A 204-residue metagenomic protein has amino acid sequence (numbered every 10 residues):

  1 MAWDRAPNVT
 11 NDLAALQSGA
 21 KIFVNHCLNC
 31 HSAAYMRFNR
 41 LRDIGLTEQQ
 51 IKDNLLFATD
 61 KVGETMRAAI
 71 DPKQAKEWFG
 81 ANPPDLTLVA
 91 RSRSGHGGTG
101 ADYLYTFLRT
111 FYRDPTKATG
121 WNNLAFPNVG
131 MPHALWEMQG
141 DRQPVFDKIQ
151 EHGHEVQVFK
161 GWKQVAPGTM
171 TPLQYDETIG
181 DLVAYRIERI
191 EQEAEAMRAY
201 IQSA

Functional and structural regions predicted by a protein language model:
M1-K21, S32-R42, I51, A204: Electrostatic cytochrome c docking/interface patches
Q17-A20, V24-L28, Y105: Short, well-ordered alpha-helical packing segments
F23-A34, M197: The canonical Cys-X-X-Cys-His
N29, R37, T116-K117: Secretory-pathway/luminal and periplasmic proteins that interact with or process carbohydrate-rich
D43-I201: Extracytoplasmic electron-transfer domains, predominantly the class I c-type cytochrome c fold
